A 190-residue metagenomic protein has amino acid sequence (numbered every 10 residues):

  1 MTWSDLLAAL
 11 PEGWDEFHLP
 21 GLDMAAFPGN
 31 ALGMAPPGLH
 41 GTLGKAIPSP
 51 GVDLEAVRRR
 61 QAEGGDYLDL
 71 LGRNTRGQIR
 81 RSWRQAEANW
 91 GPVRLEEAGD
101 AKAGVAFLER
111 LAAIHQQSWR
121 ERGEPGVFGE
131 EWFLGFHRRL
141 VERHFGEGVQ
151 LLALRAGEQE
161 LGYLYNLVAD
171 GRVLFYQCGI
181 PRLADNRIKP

Functional and structural regions predicted by a protein language model:
T2-A9, D185-P190: Conserved acetyl-CoA-binding loop-helix of GNAT-fold acetyltransferases
W3-L7, E16, I47, R76-I79: Hydrophobic, well-ordered secondary-structure segments
P11-G13, A88-N89: Secondary-structure boundary elements
G13-D23: Conserved GNAT acetyl-CoA-binding A-motif
G21-I188: A conserved beta-strand-loop-helix scaffold within acyl/acetyltransferase catalytic domains
